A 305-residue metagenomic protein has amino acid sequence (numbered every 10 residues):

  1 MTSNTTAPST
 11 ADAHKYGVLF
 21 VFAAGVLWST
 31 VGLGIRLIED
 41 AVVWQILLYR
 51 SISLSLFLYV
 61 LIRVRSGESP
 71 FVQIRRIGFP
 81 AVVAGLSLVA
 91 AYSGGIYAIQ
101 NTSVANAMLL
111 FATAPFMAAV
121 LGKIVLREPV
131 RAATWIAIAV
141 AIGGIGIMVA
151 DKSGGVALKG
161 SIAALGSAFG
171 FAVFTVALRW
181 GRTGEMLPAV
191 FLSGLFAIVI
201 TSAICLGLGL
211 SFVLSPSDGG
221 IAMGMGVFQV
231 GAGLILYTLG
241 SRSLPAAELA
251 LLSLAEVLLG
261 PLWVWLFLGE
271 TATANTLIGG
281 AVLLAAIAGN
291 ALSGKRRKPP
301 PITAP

Functional and structural regions predicted by a protein language model:
T2-L48, L86, G94, G143 (+3 more regions): Glycine-/small-residue-enriched transmembrane alpha-helix faces in small-molecule transporters and effluxers
T2-N4, S51, A150, D218 (+1 more regions): C-terminal-most transmembrane helix of multi-pass membrane proteins
K15-A23, Q45-L61, F79, A137-V140 (+3 more regions): Hydrophobic alpha-helical transmembrane segments of multi-pass integral membrane proteins, especially transporters
Q45-L56, L88, I96-R127, S167 (+1 more regions): Specific alpha-helical transmembrane segments that line the substrate/conduction pathway and gating interfaces
L58, L88, V130-A150, S167-F171 (+2 more regions): Hydrophobic transmembrane alpha-helices of multi-pass small-molecule transport proteins
R63-N106, F111, I147, G226-L244: Specific transmembrane alpha-helical segments of multi-pass solute transporters/efflux pumps, especially DMT/EamA
R75, M108-F111, I124-I147, G154-S161 (+2 more regions): Loop-to-transmembrane alpha-helix entry segments
A107-T113, L178-I198, V230-L266: Helix-helix packing/entry segments at the starts of transmembrane helices
